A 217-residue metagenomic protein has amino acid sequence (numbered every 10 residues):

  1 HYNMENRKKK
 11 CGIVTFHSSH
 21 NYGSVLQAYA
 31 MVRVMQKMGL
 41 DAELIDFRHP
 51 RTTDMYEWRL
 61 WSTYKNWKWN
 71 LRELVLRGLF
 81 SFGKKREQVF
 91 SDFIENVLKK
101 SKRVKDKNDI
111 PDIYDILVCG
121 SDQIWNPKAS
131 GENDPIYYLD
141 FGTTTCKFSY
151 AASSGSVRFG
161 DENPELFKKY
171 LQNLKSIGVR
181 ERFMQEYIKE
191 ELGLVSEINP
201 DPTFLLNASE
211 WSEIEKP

Functional and structural regions predicted by a protein language model:
H1-M4: Short, Lys/Arg-enriched N-terminal segments with co-localized hydrophobic residues within the first ~10-30 amino acids
C11-Y22, L26-K169: Aromatic- and Gly/Pro-rich donor/ligand-binding loops that form nucleotide- or phosphate-bearing donor binding pockets
Y29, E181-R182: Alpha-helix N-cap/helix-start capping motif
I124, F183-M184: Alpha-helix capping/helix-boundary segments
T143, N173, E191-V195: Short, structured coil segments at secondary-structure junctions
V157-E162, F204-K216: Acidic anion/phosphate-binding donor-loop and adjacent secondary structure in glycosyltransferase catalytic cores
L174-E181: A short beta-strand/loop micro-motif in the catalytic core of glycosyltransferases that engages the nucleotide-sugar
Q185-F204: Helix-loop-beta element that forms the nucleotide-linked donor phosphate-binding surface in glycosyltransferases
